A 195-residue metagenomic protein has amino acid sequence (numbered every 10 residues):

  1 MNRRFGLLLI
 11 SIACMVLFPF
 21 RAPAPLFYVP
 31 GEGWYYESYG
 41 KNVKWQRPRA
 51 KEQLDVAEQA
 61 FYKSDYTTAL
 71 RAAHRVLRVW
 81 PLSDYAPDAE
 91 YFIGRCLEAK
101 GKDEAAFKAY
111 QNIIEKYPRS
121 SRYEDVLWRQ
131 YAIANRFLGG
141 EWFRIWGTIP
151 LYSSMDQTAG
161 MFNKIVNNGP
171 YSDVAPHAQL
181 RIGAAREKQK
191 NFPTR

Functional and structural regions predicted by a protein language model:
M1-L9: Bacterial N-terminal signal peptides that target proteins for export
F5, F18-F20: Aromatic (phenylalanine/tyrosine) cluster motif
L9-L17: Bacterial N-terminal signal peptides
F20-R195: Acidic, polar-rich low-complexity tracts and alpha-helical solenoid repeat scaffolds
